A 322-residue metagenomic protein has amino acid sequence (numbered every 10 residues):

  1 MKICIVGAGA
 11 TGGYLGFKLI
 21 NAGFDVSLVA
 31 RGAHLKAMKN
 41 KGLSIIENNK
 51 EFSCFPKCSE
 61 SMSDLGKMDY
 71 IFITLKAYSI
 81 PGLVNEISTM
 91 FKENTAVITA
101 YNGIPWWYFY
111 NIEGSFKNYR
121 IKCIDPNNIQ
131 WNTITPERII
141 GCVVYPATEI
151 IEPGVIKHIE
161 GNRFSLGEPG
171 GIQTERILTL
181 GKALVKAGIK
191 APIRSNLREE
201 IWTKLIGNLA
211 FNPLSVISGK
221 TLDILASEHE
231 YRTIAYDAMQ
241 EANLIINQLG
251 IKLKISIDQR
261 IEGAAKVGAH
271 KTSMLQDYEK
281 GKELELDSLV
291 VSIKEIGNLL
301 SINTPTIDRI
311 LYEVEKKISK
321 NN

Functional and structural regions predicted by a protein language model:
M1, D69, N162: Nucleotide donor/acceptor-binding cores
M1-K50: NAD(P)+-binding Rossmann beta1-loop-alpha1 motif at the extreme N-terminus of oxidoreductases
L28-A30, L166, K294: Short internal beta-strands
F52-F55, E60-I151: Rossmann-like NAD(P)(H) cofactor-binding subdomain of soluble oxidoreductases
M90, W131-K204, S218-K254: Internal alpha-helical scaffold of NAD(P)-dependent oxidoreductase catalytic cores
I224, R232-N322: NAD(P)-dependent Rossmann-like dehydrogenase/reductase catalytic/cofactor-binding core
